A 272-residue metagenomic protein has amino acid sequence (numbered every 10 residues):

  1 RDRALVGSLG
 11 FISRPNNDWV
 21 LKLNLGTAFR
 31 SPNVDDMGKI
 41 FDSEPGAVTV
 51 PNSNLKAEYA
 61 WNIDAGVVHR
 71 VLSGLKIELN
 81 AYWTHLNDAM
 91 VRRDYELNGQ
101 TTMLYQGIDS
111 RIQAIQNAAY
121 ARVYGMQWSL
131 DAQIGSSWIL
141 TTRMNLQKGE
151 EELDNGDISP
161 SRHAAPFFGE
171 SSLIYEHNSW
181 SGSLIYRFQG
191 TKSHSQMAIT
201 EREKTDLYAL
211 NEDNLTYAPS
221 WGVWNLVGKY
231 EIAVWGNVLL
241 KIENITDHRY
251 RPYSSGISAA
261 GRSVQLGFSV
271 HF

Functional and structural regions predicted by a protein language model:
R1-L5, D35-I40, A47-V48, M90-E96 (+4 more regions): Outer-membrane beta-barrel translocator domains and adjoining extracellular loop/strand segments of Gram-negative
R1-V6, G10, R14, D18 (+5 more regions): Outer-membrane beta-barrel signature, preferentially recognizing the C-terminal barrel domain of Gram-negative
L9-S13, A65-H69, M126-A132, T142 (+5 more regions): Residues on the lipid-exposed face of transmembrane beta-strands in outer-membrane beta-barrel proteins
G10, R14, V20-N24, K76-N80 (+4 more regions): Membrane-spanning beta-strand positions in outer-membrane beta-barrel proteins
P15-N17, V71-S73, I134-S136, H177-S179 (+2 more regions): Outer-membrane beta-barrel proteins
F29, H85-N87, L140, F188-A209 (+2 more regions): C-terminal beta-signal and adjacent terminal beta-strands/loops of Gram-negative outer-membrane beta-barrel proteins
F29-S31, H85-Q100: A surface-exposed, glycine/aromatic-enriched loop/edge motif typical of exported proteins
E78-L86, Y105-I199, V234-N237, T246: Gram-negative outer-membrane beta-barrel transporters
